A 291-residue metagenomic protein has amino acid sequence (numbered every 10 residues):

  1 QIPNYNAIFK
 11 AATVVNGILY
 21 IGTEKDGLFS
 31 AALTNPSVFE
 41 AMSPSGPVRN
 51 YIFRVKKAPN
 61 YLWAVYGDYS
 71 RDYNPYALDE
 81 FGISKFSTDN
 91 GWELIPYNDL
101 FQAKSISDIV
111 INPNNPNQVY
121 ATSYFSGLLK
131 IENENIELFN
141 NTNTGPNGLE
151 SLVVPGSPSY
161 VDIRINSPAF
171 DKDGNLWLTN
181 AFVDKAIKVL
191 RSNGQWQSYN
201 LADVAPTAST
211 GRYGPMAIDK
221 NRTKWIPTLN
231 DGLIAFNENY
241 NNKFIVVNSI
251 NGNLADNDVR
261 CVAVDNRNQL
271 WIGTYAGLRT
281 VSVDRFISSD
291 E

Functional and structural regions predicted by a protein language model:
Q1-E291: Carboxylate-rich, polar loop motifs that coordinate divalent cations or form catalytic acidic clusters
